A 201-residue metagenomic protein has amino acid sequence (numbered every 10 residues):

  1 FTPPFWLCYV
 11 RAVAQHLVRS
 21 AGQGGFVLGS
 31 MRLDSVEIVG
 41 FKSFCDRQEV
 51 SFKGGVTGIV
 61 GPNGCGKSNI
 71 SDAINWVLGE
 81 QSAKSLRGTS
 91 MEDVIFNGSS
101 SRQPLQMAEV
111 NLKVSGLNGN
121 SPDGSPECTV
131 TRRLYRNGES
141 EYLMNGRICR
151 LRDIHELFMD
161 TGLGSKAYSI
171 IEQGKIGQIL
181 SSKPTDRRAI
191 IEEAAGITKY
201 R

Functional and structural regions predicted by a protein language model:
V13, G25-F26: Intrinsically disordered, low-complexity and often Lys/Arg-enriched segments
H16: Cationic, low-complexity basic patches in intrinsically disordered or flexible, solvent-exposed regions
L28-R201: Gly/Lys-enriched N-terminal cap/neck module of very large, oligomeric protein machines
